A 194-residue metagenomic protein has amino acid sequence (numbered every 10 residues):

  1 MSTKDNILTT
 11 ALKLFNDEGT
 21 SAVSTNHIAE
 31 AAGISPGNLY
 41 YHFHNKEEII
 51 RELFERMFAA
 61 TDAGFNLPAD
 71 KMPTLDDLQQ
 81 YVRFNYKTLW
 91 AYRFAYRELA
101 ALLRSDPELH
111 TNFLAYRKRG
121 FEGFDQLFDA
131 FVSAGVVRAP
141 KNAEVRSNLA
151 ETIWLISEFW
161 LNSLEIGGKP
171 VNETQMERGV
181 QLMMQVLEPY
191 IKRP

Functional and structural regions predicted by a protein language model:
T3-T10, L149: N-terminal positioning helix adjacent to the helix-turn-helix/winged-helix DNA-binding module
N6, L14-E48, E52: Helix-turn-helix
E52, N66-A91, A150: Hydrophobic alpha-helical connector segments
E55-T61: Short, basic, alpha-helical segments at the C-terminal edge of helix-turn-helix-like DNA-binding modules
Q79, A143-W154: Short, well-structured alpha-helical segments
W90-T111, V132: Amphipathic alpha-helical segments used for helix-helix packing
G120-R146, S163-G168: Hydrophobic alpha-helical bundle segments that form small-molecule/ligand-binding pockets
Q126, A130, I156-P194: C-terminal peripheral helix-coil segments that are non-catalytic and often amphipathic
